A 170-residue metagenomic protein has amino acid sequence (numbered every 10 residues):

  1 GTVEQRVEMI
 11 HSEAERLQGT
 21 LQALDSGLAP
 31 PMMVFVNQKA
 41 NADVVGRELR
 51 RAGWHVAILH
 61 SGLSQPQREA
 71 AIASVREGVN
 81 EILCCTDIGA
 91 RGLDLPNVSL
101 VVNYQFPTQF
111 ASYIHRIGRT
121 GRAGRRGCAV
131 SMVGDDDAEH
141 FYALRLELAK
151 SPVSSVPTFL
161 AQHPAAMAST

Functional and structural regions predicted by a protein language model:
G1-T170: Conserved helicase RecA-like core
